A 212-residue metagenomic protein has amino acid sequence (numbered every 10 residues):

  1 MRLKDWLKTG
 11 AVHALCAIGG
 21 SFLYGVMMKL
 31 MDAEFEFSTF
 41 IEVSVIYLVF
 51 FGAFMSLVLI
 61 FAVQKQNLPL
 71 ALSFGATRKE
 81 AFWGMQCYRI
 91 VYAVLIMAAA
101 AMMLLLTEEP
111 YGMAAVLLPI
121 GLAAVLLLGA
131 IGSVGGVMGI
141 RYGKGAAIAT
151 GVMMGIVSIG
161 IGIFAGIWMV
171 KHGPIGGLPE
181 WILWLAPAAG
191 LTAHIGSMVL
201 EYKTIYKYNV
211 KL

Functional and structural regions predicted by a protein language model:
M1-L68, E80-L212: Hydrophobic alpha-helical transmembrane segments of membrane proteins
L72-T77: Short helix-to-coil transition segments within interhelical loops that connect adjacent transmembrane helices
